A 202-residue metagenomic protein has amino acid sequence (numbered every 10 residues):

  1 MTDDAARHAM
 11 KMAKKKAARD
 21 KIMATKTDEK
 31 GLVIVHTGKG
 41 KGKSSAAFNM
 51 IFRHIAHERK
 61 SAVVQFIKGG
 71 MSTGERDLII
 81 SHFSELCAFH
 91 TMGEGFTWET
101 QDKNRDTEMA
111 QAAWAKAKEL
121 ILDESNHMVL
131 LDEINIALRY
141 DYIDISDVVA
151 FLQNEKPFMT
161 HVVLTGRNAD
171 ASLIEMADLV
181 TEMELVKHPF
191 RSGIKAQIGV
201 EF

Functional and structural regions predicted by a protein language model:
M1-L32: Extreme N-terminal, non-catalytic leader segments that precede Walker-type/kinase nucleotide-binding cores
M1-M10, F96-T97, E119-L122, I134-F202: Replace "adjacent to P-loop NTPase cores in ATP/GTP-dependent enzymes" with "adjacent to NTP-binding cores
K16-R19, Q111-A115, V162-T165: Short gly/ser/thr-rich secondary-structure transition/capping motifs
K26, V35-T37, R53, H161 (+1 more regions): Short, flexible coil/turn micro-motifs enriched in small/turn-prone residues
L32-L122: Conserved P-loop
F66, E133-I134: Generic detector of well-ordered alpha-helical packing
H127-M128: The start of beta-strands in P-loop NTPase/AAA+ ATPase cores
